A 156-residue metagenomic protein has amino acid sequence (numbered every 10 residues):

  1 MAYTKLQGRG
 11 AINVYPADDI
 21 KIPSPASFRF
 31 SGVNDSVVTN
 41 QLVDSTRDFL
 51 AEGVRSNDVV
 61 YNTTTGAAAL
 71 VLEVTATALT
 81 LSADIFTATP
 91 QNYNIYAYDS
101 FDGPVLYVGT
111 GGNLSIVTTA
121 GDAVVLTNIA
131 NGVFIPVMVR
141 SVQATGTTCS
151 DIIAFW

Functional and structural regions predicted by a protein language model:
M1-R29, T65-E73, F86-W156: Surface-exposed, low-hydrophobicity beta-strand/loop segments enriched in small/polar/acidic residues
P25-Q91: Autoprocessing Asn-cyclization modules and mimics
